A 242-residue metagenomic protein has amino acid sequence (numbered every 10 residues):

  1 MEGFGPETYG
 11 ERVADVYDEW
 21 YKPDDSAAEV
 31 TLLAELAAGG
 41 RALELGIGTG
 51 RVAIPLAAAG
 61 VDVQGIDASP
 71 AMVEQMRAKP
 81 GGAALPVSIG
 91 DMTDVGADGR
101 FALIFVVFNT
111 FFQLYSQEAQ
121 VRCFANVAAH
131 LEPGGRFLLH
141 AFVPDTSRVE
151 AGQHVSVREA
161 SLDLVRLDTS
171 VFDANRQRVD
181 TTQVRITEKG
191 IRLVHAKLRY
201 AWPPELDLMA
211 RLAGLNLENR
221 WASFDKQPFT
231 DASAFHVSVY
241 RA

Functional and structural regions predicted by a protein language model:
M1-A38: Conserved class I S-adenosyl-L-methionine
G40-G48: Conserved class I S-adenosyl-L-methionine
G50-D94: Class I SAM-dependent methyltransferase SAM/SAH-binding core
D94-L103: A short acidic, Gly/Pro-enriched loop at the edge of an enzyme's catalytic core that lines a small-molecule cofactor
A102-E118: A short SAM/SAH-binding and catalytic strip from SAM-dependent methyltransferases
V121-P133: A short glycine-rich, Lys/Arg-flanked "PGG" loop and its adjoining helix->strand segment in the class I
L138-R211: SAM-dependent methyltransferase
A201-A242: C-terminal lobe and adjacent flexible extensions of AdoMet/dcAdoMet transferase-like proteins
